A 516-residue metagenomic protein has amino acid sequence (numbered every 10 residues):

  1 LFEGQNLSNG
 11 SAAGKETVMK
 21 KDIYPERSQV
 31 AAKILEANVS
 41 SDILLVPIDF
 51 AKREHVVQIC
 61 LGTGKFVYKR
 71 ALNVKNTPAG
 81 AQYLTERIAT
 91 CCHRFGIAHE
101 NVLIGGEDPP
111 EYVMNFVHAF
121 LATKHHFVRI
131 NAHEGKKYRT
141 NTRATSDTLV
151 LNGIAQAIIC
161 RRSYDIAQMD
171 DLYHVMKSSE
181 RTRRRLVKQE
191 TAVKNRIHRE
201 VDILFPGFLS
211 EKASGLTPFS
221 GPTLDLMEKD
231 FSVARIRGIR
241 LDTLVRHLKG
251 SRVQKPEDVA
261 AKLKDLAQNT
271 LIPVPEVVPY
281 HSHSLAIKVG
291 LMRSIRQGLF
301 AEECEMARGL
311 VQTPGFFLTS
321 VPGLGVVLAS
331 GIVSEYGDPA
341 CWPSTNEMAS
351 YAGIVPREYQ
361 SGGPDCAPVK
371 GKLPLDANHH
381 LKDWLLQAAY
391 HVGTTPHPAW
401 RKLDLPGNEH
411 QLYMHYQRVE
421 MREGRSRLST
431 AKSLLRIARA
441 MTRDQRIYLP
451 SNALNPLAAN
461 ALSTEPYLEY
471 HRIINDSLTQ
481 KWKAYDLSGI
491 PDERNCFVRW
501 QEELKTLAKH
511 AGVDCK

Functional and structural regions predicted by a protein language model:
F2-Q268, R422-R425, K516: Phosphate- and other anionic-substrate recognition elements at nucleic-acid/protein interfaces
R184-V187, T191, A286-F300, K432-L435: Generic structural signal for well-ordered, non-transmembrane alpha-helical segments in soluble/cytosolic regions
E190-V193, I197, L204, L299 (+3 more regions): Leucine-rich amphipathic alpha-helices with coiled-coil/heptad-repeat character
L216-D230, V289-A307, V311, V327-C341 (+1 more regions): Amphipathic, charged-and-aliphatic alpha-helical interface segments that function as noncatalytic docking
V233-I239, I295, L318-T319, M348-A349: A short amphipathic alpha-helix within small helical-bundle interaction modules
R252, F317-S320, V326-E423: Phosphate-backbone recognition surface of nucleic-acid-processing proteins
A260, A267-V327, P396-H397, D404-E409: Helix-hairpin-helix/helix-loop-helix acidic hairpins
G363, Y416-K516: Low-complexity, acidic/Ser/Thr- and charged residue-rich accessory regions of DNA metabolism proteins
